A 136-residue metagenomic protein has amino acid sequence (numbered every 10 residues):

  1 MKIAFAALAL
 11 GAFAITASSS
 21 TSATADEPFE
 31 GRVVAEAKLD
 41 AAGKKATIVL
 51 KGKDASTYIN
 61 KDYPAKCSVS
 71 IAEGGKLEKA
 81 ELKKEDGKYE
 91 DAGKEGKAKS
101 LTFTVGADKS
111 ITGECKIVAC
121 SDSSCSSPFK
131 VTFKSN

Functional and structural regions predicted by a protein language model:
K2-I3: Bacterial Sec-dependent N-terminal signal peptides
A6-T16: Bacterial N-terminal signal peptides
A17-A25: Boundary at the C-terminal end of the N-terminal hydrophobic targeting segment
T24-N136: Extracellular/lumen-exposed scaffold segments
